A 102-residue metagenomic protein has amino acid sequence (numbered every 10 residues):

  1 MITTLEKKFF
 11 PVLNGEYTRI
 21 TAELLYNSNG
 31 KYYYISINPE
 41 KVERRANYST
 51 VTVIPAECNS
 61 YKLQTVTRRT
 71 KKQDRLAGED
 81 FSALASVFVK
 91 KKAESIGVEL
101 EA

Functional and structural regions predicted by a protein language model:
M1-Y32: Negatively charged, low-complexity tracts enriched in Asp/Glu with abundant Ser/Thr
I2, I20, I35-I37, I54 (+1 more regions): Weak global preference for isoleucine
I2, L13, I35-N38, K62-V66 (+1 more regions): A general, composition-driven signal for non-globular sequence regions
T18-Y26, Y33-I37, F81-V89: Extended low-polarity, hydrophobic cluster-rich segments
Y26-N59: Amphipathic alpha-helical interaction modules
Y48-A102: Mixed-charge, Lys/Arg-enriched low-complexity segments
